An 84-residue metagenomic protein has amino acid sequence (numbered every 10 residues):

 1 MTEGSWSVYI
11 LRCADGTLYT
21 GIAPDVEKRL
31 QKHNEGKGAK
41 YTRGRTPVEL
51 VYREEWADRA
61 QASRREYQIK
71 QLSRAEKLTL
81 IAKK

Functional and structural regions predicted by a protein language model:
M1-K70, R74-K84: GIY-YIG nuclease catalytic motif and its immediate N-terminal context
